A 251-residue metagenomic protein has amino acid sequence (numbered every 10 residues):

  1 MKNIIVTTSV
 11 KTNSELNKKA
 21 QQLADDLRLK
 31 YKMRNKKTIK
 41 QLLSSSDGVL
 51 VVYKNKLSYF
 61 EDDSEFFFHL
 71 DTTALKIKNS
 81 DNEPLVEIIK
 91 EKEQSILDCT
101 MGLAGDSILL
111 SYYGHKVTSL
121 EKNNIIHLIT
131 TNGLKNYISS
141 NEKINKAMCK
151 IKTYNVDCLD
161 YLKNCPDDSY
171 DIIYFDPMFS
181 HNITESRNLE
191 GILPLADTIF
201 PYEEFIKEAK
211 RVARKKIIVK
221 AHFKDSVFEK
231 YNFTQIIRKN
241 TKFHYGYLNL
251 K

Functional and structural regions predicted by a protein language model:
M1-I96, Y112, K242: S-adenosyl-L-methionine
S95, H115-K116, K150, K215-K216: Residues at the starts of beta-strands that form the adenosine-phosphate
I96-D106, Y170-E185: Conserved proline-anchored active-site loop of SAM-dependent methyltransferases that bridges a beta-strand
L103-H115: Conserved SAM-binding loop of SAM-dependent methyltransferases across substrates and taxa, primarily the Class I
L120-I172: S-adenosyl-L-methionine
P177-F205: Mobile active-site "lid"/loop adjacent to the S-adenosyl-L-methionine
Y202-N249: Conserved Class I SAM-dependent methyltransferase catalytic core
